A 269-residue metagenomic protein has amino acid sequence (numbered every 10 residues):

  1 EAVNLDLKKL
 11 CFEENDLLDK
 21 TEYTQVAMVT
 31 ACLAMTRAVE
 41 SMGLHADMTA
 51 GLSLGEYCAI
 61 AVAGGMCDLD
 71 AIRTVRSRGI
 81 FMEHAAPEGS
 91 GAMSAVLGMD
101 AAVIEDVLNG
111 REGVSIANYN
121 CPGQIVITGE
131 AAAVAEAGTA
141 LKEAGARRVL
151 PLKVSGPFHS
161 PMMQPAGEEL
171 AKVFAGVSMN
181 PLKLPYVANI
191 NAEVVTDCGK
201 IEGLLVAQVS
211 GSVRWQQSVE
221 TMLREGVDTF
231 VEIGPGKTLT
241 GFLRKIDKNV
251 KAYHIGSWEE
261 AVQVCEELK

Functional and structural regions predicted by a protein language model:
E1-A50, I127: Helix-rich "cap/lid" substructures immediately adjacent to catalytic or cofactor-binding pockets
E1-L7, E13-N15, T24-Q25, V62-G211: Alpha/beta catalytic cores of group-transfer enzymes, especially the acyltransferase/condensing modules of polyketide
E13, D19-K20, D197, D247 (+1 more regions): Polar helix-capping/helix-linker motif
T30-R37, E56, L69, R73-R76 (+1 more regions): A broad detector of short, well-ordered amphipathic alpha-helices that serve as recognition/interaction surfaces
A31-T49, V209-K269: Flexible, low-complexity segments
C32, D47, G51-G55, A59 (+1 more regions): Gly/Ala-rich beta-loop-alpha elbow adjacent to hydrolase catalytic centers
C32, G55, V96, I127 (+4 more regions): Conserved small-residue
G43, S53, G145, S178 (+1 more regions): Conserved functional loop/turn residues at catalytic and ligand-binding sites
